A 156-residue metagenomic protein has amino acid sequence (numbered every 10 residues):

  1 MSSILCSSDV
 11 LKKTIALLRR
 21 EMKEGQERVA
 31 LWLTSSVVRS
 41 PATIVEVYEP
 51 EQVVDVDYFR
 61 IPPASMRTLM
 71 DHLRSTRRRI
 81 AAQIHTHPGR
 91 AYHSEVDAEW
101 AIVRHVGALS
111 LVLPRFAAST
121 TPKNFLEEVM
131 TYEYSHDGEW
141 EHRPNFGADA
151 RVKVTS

Functional and structural regions predicted by a protein language model:
M1-I80, G89-S156: Conserved beta-strand-loop surface patch within small alpha/beta domains used for substrate/adaptor or ligand engagement
Q83: Active-site beta-loop-alpha substructure in enzyme catalytic cores, prototypically the cysteine-centered nucleophile
T86: Histidine-centered nuclease catalytic patch
